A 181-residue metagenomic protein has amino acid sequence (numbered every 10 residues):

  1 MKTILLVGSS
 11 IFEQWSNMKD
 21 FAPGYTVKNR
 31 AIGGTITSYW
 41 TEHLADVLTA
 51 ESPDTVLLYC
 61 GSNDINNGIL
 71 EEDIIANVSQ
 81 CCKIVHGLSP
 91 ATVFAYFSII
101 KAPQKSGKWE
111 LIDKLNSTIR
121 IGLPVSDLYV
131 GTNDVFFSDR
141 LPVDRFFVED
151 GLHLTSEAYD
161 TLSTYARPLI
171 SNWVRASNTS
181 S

Functional and structural regions predicted by a protein language model:
M1-Q80, I84, P103-K114: Conserved SGNH/GDSL esterase-like catalytic core that processes O-acyl groups on lipids and polysaccharides
K2, Y25, I75, C81-L88 (+3 more regions): Preference for well-ordered, secondary-structure-rich cores of eukaryotic proteins
V7-G8, F97, N133: Active-site flanking residues adjacent to catalytic metal/cofactor-binding acidic residues
T26-K28, V93, D127-Y129: Conserved beta-strand segments of alpha/beta enzyme cores
Y59, F97-S98: Alpha/beta-hydrolase-fold catalytic nucleophile elbow
L88-F94: A short helix->loop->beta-strand "cap" motif at the edges of active sites that frequently abuts
Q104-S181: Catalytic His-Asp segment of secreted/periplasmic serine-dependent ester chemistry enzymes
